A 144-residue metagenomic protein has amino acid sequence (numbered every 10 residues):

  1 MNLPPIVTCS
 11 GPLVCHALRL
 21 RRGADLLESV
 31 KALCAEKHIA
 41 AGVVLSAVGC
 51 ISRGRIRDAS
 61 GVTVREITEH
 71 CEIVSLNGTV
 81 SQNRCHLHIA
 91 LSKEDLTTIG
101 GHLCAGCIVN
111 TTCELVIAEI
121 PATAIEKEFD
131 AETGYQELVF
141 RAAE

Functional and structural regions predicted by a protein language model:
M1-H86, L91-E144: N-terminal intrinsically disordered, cationic/polar leader segments that include organellar targeting peptides
